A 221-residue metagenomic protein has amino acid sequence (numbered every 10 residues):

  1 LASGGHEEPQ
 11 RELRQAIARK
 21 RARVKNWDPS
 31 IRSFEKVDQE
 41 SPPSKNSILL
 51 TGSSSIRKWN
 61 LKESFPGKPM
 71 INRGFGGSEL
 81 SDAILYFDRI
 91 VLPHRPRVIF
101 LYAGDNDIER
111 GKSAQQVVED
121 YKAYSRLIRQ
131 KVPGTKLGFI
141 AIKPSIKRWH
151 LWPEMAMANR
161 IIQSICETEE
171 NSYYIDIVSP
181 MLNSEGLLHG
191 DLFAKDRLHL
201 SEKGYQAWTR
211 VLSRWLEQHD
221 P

Functional and structural regions predicted by a protein language model:
G4-S30, T168, A207-P221: Conserved catalytic region of serine esterases and O-acyltransferases that act on ester linkages in lipids
A18-A123, I146-A156: Conserved SGNH/GDSL esterase-like catalytic core that processes O-acyl groups on lipids and polysaccharides
E40-S41, N60-E63, R129, S164 (+1 more regions): Short secondary-structure boundary/capping segments
G52, A141, V178: Active-site beta-alpha turn of Rossmann-fold NAD(P)-dependent dehydrogenases/reductases
V91-L92, R129, E167, E217: Residue-level signal for alpha-helix termini/capping positions
Y102, I140-A141: Alpha/beta-hydrolase-fold catalytic nucleophile elbow
V118-I140, M157-S172, D176: Charged, glycine-enriched surface loops/patches that mediate electrostatic binding to polyanionic ligands
I146-P221: Catalytic His-Asp segment of secreted/periplasmic serine-dependent ester chemistry enzymes
